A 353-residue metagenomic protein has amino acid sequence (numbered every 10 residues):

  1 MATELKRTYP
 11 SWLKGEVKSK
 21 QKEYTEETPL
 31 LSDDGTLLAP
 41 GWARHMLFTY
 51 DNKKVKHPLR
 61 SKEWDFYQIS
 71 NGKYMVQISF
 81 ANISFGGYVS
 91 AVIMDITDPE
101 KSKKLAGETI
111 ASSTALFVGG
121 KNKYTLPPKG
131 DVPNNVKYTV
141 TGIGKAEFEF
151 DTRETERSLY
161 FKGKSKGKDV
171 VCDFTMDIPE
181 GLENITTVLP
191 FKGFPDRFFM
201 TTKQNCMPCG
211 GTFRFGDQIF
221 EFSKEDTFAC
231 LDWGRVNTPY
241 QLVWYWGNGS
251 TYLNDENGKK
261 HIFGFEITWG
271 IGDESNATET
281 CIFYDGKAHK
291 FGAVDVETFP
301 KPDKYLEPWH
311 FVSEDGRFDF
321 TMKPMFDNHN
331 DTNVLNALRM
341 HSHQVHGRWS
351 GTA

Functional and structural regions predicted by a protein language model:
A2-A353: Structured soluble/peripheral alpha/beta segments that form catalytic or ligand/cofactor-binding pockets
